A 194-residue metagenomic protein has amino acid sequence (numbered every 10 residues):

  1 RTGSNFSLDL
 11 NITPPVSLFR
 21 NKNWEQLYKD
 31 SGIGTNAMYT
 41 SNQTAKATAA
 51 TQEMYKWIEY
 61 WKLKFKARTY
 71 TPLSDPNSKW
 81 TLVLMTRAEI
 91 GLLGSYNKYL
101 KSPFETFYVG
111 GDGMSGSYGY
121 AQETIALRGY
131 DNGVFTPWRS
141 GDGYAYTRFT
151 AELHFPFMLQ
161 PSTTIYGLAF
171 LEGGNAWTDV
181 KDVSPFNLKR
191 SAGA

Functional and structural regions predicted by a protein language model:
R1-F157, A169-F170, W177-D179, S184: C-terminal outer-membrane beta-barrel translocator/porin domains of Gram-negative envelope proteins and their
K66-A67, R190-A194: Feature captures outer-membrane beta-barrel proteins of Gram-negative bacteria and organelles
Q160-S162: A cross-taxa feature marking solvent-exposed loop/turn segments within ectodomains of secreted and single-pass membrane
A169-E172, S191-A192: Small/polar glycine-rich anion-binding or flexible loop at a beta-alpha turn
